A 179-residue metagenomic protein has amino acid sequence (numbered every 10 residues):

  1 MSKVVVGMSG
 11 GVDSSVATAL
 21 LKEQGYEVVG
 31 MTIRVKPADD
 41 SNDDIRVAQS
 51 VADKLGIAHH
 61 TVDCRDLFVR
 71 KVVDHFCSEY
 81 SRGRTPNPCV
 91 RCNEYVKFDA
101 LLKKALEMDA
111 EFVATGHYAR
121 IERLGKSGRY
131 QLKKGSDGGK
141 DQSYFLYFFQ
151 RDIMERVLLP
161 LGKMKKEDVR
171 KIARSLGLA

Functional and structural regions predicted by a protein language model:
M1-F148, L158, K166-V169: ATP-dependent adenylation/nucleotidyltransferase module used to activate substrates
R151-D152: Arginine/glycine-rich "motif VI" loop of SF2 helicases in the C-terminal RecA-like domain
E155: Short, glycine-/aromatic-enriched active-site segment of Class I SAM-dependent methyltransferases
A173: Rossmann-like dinucleotide/flavin-binding elements
G177-A179: Short, intrinsically disordered, charge-balanced linker/junction segments flanking boundaries in proteins
